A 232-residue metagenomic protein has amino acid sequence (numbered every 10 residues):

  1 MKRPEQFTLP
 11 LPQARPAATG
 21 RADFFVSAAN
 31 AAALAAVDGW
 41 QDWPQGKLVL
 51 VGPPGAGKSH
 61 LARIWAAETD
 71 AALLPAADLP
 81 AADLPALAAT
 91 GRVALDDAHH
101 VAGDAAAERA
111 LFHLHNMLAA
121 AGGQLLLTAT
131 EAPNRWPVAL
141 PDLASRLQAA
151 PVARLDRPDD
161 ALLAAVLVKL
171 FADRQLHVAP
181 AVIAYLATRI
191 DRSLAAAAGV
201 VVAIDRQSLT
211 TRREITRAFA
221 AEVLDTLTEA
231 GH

Functional and structural regions predicted by a protein language model:
M1-G39, L209-H232: A short, basic N-terminal segment
Q45-L61: Walker A/P-loop nucleotide-binding motif
A66-A77: Post-Walker A helix-loop "phosphate-sensing" segment adjacent to the P-loop in P-loop NTPases
P85-T128: Conserved nucleotide-sensing/catalytic segment adjacent to the nucleotide-binding pocket in NTP-handling enzymes
P133-Q148: Short regulatory helix/loop adjacent to the ATP-binding pocket of P-loop NTPases
A150, A164-H177: Conserved AAA+ ATPase "sensor/coupling" helix adjacent to the nucleotide-binding pocket
A150-L162: Conserved AAA+ ATPase "SRH/arginine-finger" region at the nucleotide-binding site
A184-T188, A195-L209: C-terminal helical "lid" of AAA+/P-loop NTPase domains
